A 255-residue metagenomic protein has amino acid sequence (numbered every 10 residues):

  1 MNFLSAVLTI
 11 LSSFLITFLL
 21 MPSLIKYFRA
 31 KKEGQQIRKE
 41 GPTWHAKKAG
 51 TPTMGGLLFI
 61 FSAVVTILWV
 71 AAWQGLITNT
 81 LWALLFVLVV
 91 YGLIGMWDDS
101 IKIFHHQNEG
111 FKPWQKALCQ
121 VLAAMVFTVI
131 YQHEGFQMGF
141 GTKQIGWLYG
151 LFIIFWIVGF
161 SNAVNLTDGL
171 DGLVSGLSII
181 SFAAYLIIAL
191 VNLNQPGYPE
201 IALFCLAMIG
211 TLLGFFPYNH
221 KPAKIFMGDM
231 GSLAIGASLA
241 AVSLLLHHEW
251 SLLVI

Functional and structural regions predicted by a protein language model:
M1-R29, F59-W97, F127, Q144-V164 (+1 more regions): Alpha-helical transmembrane segments
S23-K48, W97-F111: Cytosolic, membrane-interface loops and tails of multi-pass inner-membrane proteins
G75-L85, F104-L118: Membrane-interfacial loop-to-helix junctions in multi-pass inner-membrane proteins
L93, A117-M125: Hydrophobic alpha-helical transmembrane segments
A124-G135: Hydrophobic alpha-helical segments and their helix-loop junctions in multi-pass secondary transporters
H133-I145: Juxtamembrane/interfacial segments at transmembrane-helix boundaries in multi-pass membrane proteins
